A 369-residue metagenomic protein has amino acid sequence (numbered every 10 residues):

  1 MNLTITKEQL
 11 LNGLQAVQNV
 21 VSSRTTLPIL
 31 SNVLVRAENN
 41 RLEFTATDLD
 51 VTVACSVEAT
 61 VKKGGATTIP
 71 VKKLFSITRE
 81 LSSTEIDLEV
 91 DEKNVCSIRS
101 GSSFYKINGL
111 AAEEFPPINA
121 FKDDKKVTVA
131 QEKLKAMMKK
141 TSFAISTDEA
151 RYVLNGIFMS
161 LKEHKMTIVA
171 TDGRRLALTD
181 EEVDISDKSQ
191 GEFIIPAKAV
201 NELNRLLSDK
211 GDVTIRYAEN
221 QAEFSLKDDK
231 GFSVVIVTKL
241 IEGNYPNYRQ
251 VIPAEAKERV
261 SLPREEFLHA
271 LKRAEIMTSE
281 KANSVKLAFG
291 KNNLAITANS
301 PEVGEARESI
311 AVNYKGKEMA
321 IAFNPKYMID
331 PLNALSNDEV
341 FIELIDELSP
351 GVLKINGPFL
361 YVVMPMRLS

Functional and structural regions predicted by a protein language model:
M1-S369: Structural preference for solvent-exposed beta-strand-turn elements and adjacent flexible terminal/loop segments within
